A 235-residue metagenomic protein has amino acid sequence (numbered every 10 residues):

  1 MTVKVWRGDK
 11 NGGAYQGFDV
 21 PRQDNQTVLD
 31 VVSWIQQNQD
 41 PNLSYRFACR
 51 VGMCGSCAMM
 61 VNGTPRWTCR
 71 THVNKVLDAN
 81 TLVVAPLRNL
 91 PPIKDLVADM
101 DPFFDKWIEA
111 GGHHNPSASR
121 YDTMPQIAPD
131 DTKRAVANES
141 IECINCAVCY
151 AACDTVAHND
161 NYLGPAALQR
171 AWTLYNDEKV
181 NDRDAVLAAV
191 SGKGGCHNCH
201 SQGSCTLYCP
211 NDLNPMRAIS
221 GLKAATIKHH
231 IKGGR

Functional and structural regions predicted by a protein language model:
M1-F104, Y150, D154, H158-N159 (+1 more regions): Iron-sulfur-associated redox domains of electron-transfer enzymes in respiratory and anaerobic energy metabolism
Q26-P41, A85-R235: Ferredoxin-type iron-sulfur electron-transfer modules in oxidoreductases and energy-metabolism complexes
